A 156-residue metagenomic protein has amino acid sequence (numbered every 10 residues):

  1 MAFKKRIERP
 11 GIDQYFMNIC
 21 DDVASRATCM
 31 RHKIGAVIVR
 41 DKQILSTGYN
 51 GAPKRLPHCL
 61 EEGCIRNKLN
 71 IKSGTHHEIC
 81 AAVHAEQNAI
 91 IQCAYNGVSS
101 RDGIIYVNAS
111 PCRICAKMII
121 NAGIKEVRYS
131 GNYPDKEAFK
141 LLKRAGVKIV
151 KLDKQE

Functional and structural regions predicted by a protein language model:
M1-E156: Zinc-dependent deaminase catalytic domain
